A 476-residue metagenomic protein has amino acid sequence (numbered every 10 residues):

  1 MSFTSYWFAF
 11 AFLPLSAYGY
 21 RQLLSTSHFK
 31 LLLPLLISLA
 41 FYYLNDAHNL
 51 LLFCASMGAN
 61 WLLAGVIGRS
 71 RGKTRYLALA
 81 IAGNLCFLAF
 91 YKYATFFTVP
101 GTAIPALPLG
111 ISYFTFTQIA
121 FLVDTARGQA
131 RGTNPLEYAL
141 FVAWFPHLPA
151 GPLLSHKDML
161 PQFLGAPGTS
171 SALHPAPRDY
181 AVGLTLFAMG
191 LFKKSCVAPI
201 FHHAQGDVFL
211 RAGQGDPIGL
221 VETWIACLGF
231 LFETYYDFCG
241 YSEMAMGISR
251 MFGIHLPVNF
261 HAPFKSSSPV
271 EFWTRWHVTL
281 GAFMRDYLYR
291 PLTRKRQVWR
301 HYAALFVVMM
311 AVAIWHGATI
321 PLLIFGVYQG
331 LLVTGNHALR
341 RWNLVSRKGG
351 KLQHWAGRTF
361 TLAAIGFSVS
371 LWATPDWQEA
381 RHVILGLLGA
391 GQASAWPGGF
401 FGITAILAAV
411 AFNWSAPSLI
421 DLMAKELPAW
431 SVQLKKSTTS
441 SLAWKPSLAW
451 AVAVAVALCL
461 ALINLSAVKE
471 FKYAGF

Functional and structural regions predicted by a protein language model:
M1-G475: Membrane-embedded transmembrane alpha-helical bundles that form the catalytic cores of multi-pass lipid-modifying
